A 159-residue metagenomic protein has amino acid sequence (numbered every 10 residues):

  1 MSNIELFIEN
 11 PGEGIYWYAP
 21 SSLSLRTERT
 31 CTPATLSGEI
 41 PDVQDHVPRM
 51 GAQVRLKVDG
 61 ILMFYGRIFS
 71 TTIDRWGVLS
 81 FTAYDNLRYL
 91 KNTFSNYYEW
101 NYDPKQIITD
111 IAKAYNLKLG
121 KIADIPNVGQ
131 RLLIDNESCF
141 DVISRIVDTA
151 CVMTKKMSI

Functional and structural regions predicted by a protein language model:
M1-N96, C151: Assembly/oligomerization scaffold segments
I4-I8, A52-V58, L119-I122, V128-Q130 (+1 more regions): Generic preference for hydrophobic/aromatic residues in regular secondary structure cores
S24-L25, N86-N96, I108-I134: N-terminal export/assembly leaders
D42-Q44, I73-W76, L90-N92, N101-Q106 (+2 more regions): Low-complexity, flexible helical/coil segments
V78-L79, D85-L87, K121-I159: Short beta-strand-centered interaction patches in the first periplasmic/extracellular domains of large envelope
N101-N116, D135-T149: Polar, S/T/G-rich
